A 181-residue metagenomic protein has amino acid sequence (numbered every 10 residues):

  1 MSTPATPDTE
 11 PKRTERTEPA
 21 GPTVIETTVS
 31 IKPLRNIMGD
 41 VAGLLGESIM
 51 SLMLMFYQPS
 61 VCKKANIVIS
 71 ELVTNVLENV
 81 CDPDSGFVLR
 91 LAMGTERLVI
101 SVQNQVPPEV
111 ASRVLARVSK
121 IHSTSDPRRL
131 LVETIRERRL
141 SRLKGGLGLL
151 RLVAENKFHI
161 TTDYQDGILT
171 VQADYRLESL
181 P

Functional and structural regions predicted by a protein language model:
S2-K32, L77-P181: Conserved beta-strand-loop-beta-strand hairpin that lines the nucleotide-binding pocket of ATP/GTP-utilizing enzymes
T14-E18, M38-G39, S51-M55: Short acidic/polar alpha-helix capping motifs at helix-coil junctions
T27-G43: STAS-typified acidic loop motif
G39-A42, Y57, T162: Bulky hydrophobic/aromatic packing residues
A42-G46, S125: Hydrophobic faces of stable alpha-helices that mediate helix-helix packing
G43, S60-K63, S112, R129: Generic alpha-helical secondary structure signal
G46-E71, R139-R142: Conserved short strand/loop->alpha-helix "switch" segment adjacent to the catalytic nucleotide/phosphoryl-transfer site
S70, T74, E78: Short alpha-helix lining the ATP-binding pocket of the histidine-kinase-like ATPase
